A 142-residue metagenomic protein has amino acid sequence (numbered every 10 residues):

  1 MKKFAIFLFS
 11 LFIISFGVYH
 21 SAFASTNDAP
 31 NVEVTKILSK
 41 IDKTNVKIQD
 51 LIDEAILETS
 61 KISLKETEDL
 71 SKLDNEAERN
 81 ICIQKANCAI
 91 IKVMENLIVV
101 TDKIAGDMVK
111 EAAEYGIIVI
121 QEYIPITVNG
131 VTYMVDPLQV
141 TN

Functional and structural regions predicted by a protein language model:
M1-S25: Sec-dependent N-terminal signal peptides of Gram-positive bacterial secreted proteins and lipoproteins
K3, L11, Y123-P125, T132: Low-complexity, intrinsically disordered short peptide segments enriched in small/polar/basic residues
H20-N129: N-terminal propeptides/leader regions of secreted preproproteins that are proteolytically removed before maturation
P125-N142: Short, low-complexity, Pro/Ser/Thr/Gly-rich segments in the mature regions of secreted, periplasmic
